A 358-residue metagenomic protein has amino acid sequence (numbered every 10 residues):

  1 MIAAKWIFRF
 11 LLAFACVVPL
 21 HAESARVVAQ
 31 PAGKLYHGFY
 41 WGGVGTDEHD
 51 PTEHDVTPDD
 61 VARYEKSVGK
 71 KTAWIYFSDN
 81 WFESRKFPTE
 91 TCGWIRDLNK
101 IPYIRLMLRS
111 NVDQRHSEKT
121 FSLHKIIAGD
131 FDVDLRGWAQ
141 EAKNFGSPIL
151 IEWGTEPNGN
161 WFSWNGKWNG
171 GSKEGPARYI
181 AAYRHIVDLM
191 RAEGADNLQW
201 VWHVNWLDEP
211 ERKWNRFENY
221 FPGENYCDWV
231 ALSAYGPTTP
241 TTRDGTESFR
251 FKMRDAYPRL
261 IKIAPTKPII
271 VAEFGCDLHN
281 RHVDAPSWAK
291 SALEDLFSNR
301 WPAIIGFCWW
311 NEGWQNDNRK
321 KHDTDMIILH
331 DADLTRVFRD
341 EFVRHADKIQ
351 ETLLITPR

Functional and structural regions predicted by a protein language model:
R9-P19: Bacterial N-terminal signal peptides
V27-P51, P268-R358: Substrate-binding cleft of secreted/luminal carbohydrate-active enzymes
P31-V133, C276-H279, C308: N-terminal substrate-binding region of glycoside hydrolase catalytic domains
V61-K70, K86-I104, Q140-G146, N219-N225 (+2 more regions): Acidic (Asp/Glu)-rich catalytic clusters
F87-L198: Substrate-binding cleft of extracellular glycoside hydrolase catalytic domains
E90-M107, W229-N280: Glycoside hydrolase catalytic-domain groove-lining segments
Y183, V187-W214, T266-H279, G306-E312: Aromatic-lined carbohydrate-recognition surfaces of secreted/lumenal glycan-active proteins
N205-A231, V283-D284: Substrate-binding cleft/loops of secretory-pathway carbohydrate-active enzymes
